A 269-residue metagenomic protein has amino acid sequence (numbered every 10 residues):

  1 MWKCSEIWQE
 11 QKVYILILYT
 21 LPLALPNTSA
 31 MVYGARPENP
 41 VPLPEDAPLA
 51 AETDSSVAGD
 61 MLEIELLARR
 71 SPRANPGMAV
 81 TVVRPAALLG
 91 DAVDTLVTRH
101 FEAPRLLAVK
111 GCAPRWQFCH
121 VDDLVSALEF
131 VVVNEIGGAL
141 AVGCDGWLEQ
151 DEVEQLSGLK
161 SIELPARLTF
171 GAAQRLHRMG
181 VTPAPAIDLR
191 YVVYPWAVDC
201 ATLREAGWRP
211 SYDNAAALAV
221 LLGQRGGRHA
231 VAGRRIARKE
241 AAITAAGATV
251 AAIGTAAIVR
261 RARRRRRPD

Functional and structural regions predicted by a protein language model:
C4-S56: Conserved Rossmann-fold NAD(P)-dependent oxidoreductase catalytic core, especially the SDR/UDP-sugar
T53-A58, A86-D91, K110-C119: Glycine-rich "substrate-gating" loop/helix at the edge of Rossmann-like oxidoreductase active sites
T53-T81: Active-site Tyr-X1-5-Lys
L62, P76-M78, L88-R99, V131-L140: Glycine/proline-rich active-site loop of Rossmann-fold NAD(P)-dependent oxidoreductases
T98-L106, A113-L148: Alpha-helical substrate-binding/gating segment
V121, D151-E152, G180-R209: Conserved C-terminal active-site "lid" loop/helix of NAD(P)H-dependent oxidoreductases that clamps the redox cofactor
A127-A186, R228-A237, R260-D269: Mid/C-terminal beta-alpha module of Rossmann-like enzyme folds, strongest in SDR-family dehydrogenases/epimerases
D213-D269: Amphipathic terminal alpha-helices
